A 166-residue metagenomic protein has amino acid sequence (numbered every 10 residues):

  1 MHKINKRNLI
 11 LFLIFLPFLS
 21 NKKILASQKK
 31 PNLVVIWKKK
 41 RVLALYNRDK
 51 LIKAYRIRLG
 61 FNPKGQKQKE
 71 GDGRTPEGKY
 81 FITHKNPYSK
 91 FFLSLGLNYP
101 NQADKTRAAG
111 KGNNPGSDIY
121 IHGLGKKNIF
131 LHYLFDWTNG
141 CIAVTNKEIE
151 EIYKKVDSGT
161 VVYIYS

Functional and structural regions predicted by a protein language model:
M1-I4, F15: Secretory targeting signals
K6-I10: N-terminal export leaders
L13-K22: Hydrophobic h-region of N-terminal signal peptides that target proteins for export in Gram-negative bacteria
S27-N32, L59-T83, K105-R107, N146-K147: N-terminal post-signal-peptidase region of extra-cytosolic proteins
S27-P63: A structural motif detector for short, solvent-exposed N-terminal "entry" segments of globular domains
K29, H84-S166: Exported/periplasmic cell-wall-interacting domains
L33, A54-R56, K79, D118 (+1 more regions): Well-ordered beta-strand positions in beta-sheet-rich domains
L43-L45, K53, K64-K67, K90-L93 (+1 more regions): Short, solvent-exposed loop/turn elements at domain surfaces
